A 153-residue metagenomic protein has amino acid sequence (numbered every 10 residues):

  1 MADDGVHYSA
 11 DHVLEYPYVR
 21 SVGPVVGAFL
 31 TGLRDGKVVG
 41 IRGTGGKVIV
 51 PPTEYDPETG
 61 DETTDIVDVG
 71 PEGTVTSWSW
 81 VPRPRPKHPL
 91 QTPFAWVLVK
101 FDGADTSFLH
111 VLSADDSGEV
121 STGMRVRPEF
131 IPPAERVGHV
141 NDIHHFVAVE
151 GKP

Functional and structural regions predicted by a protein language model:
M1-V39, H144-V147: A broadly conserved sequence feature marking short terminus-proximal activation segments in nucleic acid-centric
T31-E72: Cys/His-rich short segments
G73-V75, L112, R125: Conserved hydrophobic positions within beta-strands
W78-P84, P133: Short, conserved beta-turn/loop elements at beta-strand boundaries and strand-helix junctions
P84-L98, N141-I143: Short aromatic-glycine-enriched beta-strand elements
G103-L112: Short, structured beta-strand/loop micro-motifs enriched in basic residues and often containing a Trp
A114-R127: Short nucleic-acid-contacting surface segments enriched for D/E, G, S/T with interspersed K/R
E129-P153: OB-fold/S1-family single-stranded nucleic acid-binding modules
